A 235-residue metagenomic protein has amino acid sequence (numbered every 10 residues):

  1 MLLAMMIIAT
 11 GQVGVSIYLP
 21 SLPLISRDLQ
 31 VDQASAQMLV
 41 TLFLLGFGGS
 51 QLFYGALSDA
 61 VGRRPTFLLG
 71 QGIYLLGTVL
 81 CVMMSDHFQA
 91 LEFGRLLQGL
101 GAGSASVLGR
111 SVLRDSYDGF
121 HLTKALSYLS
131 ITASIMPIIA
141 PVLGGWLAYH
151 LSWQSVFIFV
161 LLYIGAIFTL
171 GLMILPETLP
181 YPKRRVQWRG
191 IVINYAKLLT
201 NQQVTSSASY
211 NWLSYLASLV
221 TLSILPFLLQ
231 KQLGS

Functional and structural regions predicted by a protein language model:
L3-Q33, Y54, T221-P226: Extracytoplasmic
S16, L44-L52, P137-I138: Residue-level signature of mid-helix packing/kink "hotspots" within the transmembrane helices of 12-pass Major
G49-F88: Conserved MFS/SLC helix-loop-helix module at the cytosolic interface between two early adjacent transmembrane helices
Q89-R95, S206-S207: Short hydrophobic/alpha-helical segments at membrane-entry points of transmembrane helices in Major Facilitator
A90, Y117-G119, S127-M173: Helix-loop-helix hairpin linking two adjacent transmembrane segments in secondary transporters
G94-A133: Cytoplasmic helix-loop-helix junction between adjacent transmembrane helices in 12-TM secondary transporters
T178-S207: Juxtamembrane intracellular "pre-TM" segments in multi-pass secondary transporters
T205-S235: Extracytoplasmic gate region of multi-pass secondary transporters
